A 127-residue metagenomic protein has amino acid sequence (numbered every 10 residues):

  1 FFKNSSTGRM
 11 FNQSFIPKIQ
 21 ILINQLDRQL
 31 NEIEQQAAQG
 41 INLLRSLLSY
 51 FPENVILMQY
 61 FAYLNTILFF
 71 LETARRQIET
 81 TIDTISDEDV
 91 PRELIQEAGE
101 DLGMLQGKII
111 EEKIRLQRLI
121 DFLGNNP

Functional and structural regions predicted by a protein language model:
F2-F51, M58, N65-R75: Leu/Val/Ala/Ile-rich N-terminal alpha-helices, chiefly Sec-type signal peptides and the beginnings
E32, Q39-N42, S46-S49, E53 (+5 more regions): Heptad-repeat coiled-coil alpha-helices
Q59-L105: Amphipathic protein-protein interaction modules
P91-P127: Amphipathic alpha-helical binding modules
